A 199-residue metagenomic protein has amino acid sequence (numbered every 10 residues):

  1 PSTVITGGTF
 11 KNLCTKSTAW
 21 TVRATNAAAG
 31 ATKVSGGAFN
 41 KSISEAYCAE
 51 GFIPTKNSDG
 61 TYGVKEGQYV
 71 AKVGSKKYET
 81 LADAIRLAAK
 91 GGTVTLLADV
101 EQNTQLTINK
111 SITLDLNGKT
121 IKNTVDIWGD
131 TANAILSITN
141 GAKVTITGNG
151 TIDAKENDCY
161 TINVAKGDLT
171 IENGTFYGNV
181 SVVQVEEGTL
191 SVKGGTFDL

Functional and structural regions predicted by a protein language model:
P1, E101-T113, K122-T147, A154-L169 (+1 more regions): Extracellular beta-strand-rich solenoid/capping regions of secreted or surface-exposed proteins that bind or remodel
S2, N12-N26, G30-K33, N40-Y62 (+4 more regions): Extracytoplasmic/secretory-pathway segments with low complexity and glycosylation-like composition
S2, T6-T18, A38-E45, G118-T131 (+3 more regions): Beta-strand-rich solenoid/repeat architectures in extracellular/passenger domains of polysaccharide-targeting enzymes
T21, T25-A27, K76, T95-D99: Extracellular beta-strand/loop-rich repeat segments of large surface/secreted proteins
G63, K77-E79, I121: Short, isolated positions in well-ordered beta-strands
K65-V70, T107-K110: A short, compositionally biased
G67-L97: Acidic Gly/Asp/Thr-rich repetitive segments characteristic of extracellular carbohydrate-active and adhesion proteins
